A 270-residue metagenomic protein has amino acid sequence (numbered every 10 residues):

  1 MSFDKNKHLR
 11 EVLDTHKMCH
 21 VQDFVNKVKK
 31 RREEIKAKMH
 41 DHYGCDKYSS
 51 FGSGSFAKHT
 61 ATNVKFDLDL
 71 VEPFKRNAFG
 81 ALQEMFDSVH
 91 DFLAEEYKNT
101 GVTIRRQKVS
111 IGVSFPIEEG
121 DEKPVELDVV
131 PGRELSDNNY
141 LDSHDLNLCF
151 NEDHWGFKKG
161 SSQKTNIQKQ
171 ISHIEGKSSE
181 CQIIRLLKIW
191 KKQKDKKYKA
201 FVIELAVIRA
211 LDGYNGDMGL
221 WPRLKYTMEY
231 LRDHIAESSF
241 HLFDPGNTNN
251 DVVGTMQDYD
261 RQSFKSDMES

Functional and structural regions predicted by a protein language model:
M1-K65, R76-E84: N-terminal regions immediately upstream of nucleotidyltransferase
M1-R10, K58, P116-L186, W190 (+1 more regions): Extended, alpha-helix-rich binding/interface surfaces that flank or overlap catalytic cores and mediate recognition
K36-M39, D87-N138: Conserved catalytic core of two-metal-ion nucleotidyltransferases
S50, V102-R106, A200: Short beta-strand
V64-L68, K123-V125: A short, glycine/Asx- and small/polar-enriched loop/turn that sits immediately N-terminal to a beta-strand
V71-E96: A broadly used, surface-exposed interaction patch
E175-S270: Conserved nucleotidyltransferase catalytic core and NTase-mimicking acidic/glycine-rich helix/loop elements in nucleic
